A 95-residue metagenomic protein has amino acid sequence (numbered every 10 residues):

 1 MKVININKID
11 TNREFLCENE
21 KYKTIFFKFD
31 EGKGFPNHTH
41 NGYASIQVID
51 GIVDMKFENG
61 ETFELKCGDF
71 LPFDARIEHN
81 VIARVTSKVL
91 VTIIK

Functional and structural regions predicted by a protein language model:
K2-K33: A short glycine-rich, His/Asp/Glu-containing loop-to-beta-strand
F15-E18, F27, F35-H40, F57 (+1 more regions): Short histidine-centered beta-strand/loop micro-motifs that create catalytic or ligand/metal-coordination sites
I25, G34-F35, G51-K56, F70: Short beta-strand segments in beta-sandwich/barrel cores
G42-D54: Glycine- and acidic-residue-biased ligand/ion/polar-headgroup-sensing regions
I49-D50, K66, V85: A cytosolic small-molecule/anion-sensing beta-strand core signal
N59-A75: Short acidic-glycine-tyrosine-enriched beta hairpin
A75-K95: Ligand-binding loop in jelly-roll beta-barrel domains
